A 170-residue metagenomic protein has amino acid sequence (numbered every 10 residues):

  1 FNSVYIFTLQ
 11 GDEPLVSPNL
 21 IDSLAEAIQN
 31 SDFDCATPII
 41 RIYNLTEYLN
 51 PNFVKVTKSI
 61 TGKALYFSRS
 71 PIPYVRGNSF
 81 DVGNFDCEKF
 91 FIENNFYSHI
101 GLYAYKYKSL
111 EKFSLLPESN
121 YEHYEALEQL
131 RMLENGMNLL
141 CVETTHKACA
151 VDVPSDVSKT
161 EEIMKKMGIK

Functional and structural regions predicted by a protein language model:
F1-G11: Short beta-strand-to-loop acidic/aromatic patch adjacent to the donor-nucleotide binding site
F1-S3, S31-F33, M137: Short, high-confidence coil segments that cap the C-terminus of an alpha-helix and link into the following beta-strand
L9-G11, I39, K106, V153: A secondary-structure boundary/capping signal
P14-L15, A148: A short, conserved beta-strand element in the Rossmann-like catalytic core that flanks the donor/metal-binding loop
V16-L116: Conserved core of the sugar-phosphate nucleotidyltransferase
D81-K170: Conserved alpha/beta core of the MobA/IspD/sugar-nucleotide pyrophosphorylase nucleotidyltransferase superfamily
